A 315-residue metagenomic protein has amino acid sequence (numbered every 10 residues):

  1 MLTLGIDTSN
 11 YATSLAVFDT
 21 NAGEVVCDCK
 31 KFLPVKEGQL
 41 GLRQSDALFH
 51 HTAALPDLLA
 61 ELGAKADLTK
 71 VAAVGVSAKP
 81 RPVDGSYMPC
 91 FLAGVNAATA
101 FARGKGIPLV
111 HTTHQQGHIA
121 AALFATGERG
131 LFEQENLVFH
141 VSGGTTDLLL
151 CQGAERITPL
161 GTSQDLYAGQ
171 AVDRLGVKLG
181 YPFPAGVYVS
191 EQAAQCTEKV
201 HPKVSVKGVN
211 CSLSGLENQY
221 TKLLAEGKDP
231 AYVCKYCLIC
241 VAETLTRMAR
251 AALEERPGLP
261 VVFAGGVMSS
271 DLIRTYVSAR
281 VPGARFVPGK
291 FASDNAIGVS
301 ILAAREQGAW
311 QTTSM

Functional and structural regions predicted by a protein language model:
M1, I107, H111-N136, I301-R305: Conserved phosphate-binding catalytic cores of ATP/NTP-utilizing and phosphoryl-transfer enzymes
T3-I6, A73-G75, N136-H140, V262: Short glycine-aspartate micro-motif
T8-S9, A16-F18, G23-D28, G130-Q134 (+3 more regions): A short helix-loop
L33-A66: N-terminal phosphate-binding loop and adjacent alpha-helix
A60-A98: Short beta-strand-loop/turn "lid" adjacent to the catalytic site in phosphate-handling enzymes
V76-K79, S142-G144, V262-S270: Glycine-rich beta-strand-to-loop/alpha-helix junction loops that act as flexible
H118-A122, V287-M315: Glycine-rich phosphate-binding/hydrolytic loop that grips phosphoryl groups
E191-V261, V267-R285, A304-T312: A contiguous, well-structured pocket-lining segment that forms one wall/lid of small-molecule binding clefts in soluble
